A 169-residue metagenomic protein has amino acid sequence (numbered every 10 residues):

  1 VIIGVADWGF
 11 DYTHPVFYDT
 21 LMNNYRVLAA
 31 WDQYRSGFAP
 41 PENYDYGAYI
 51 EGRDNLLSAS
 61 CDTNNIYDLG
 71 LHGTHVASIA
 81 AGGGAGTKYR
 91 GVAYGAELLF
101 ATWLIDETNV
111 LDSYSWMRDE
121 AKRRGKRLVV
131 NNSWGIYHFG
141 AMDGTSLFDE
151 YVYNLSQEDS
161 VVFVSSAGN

Functional and structural regions predicted by a protein language model:
V1-V110, R124-V129, E158-S160: Subtilisin-like serine protease catalytic core
G83, W103-N169: Substrate-binding/access-modulating region of protease and related hydrolase catalytic domains
